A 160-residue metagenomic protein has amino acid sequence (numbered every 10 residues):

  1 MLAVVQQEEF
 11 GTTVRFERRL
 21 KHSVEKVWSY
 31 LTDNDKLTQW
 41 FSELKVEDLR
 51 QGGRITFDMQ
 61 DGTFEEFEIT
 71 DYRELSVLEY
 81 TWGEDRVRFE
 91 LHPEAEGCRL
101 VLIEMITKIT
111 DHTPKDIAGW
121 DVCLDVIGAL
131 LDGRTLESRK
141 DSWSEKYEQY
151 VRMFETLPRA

Functional and structural regions predicted by a protein language model:
M1-E43: Hydrophobic ligand-binding cavity/cleft-lining segments
E8, Y72, E90-E94: Short beta-strand micro-motifs enriched in acidic
T13-R15, R54, F64, R99-V101: Intrinsic-disorder/low-complexity, polar/charged segments enriched in Ser/Thr/Lys/Arg/Asp/Glu/Gln
R19, T38-E84: Glycine-rich portal/gate segments that line the openings of hydrophobic small-molecule binding cavities
V27, L37, I55, I69 (+3 more regions): Hydrophobic pocket/interface hotspot
T32-D33, E74, A129-G133: Residues at helix-coil transition
E79-L131: Beta-strand/loop substructures that line and gate deep hydrophobic ligand-binding cavities in soluble
L131-A160: Short, highly charged C-terminal tails/helix-capping segments
